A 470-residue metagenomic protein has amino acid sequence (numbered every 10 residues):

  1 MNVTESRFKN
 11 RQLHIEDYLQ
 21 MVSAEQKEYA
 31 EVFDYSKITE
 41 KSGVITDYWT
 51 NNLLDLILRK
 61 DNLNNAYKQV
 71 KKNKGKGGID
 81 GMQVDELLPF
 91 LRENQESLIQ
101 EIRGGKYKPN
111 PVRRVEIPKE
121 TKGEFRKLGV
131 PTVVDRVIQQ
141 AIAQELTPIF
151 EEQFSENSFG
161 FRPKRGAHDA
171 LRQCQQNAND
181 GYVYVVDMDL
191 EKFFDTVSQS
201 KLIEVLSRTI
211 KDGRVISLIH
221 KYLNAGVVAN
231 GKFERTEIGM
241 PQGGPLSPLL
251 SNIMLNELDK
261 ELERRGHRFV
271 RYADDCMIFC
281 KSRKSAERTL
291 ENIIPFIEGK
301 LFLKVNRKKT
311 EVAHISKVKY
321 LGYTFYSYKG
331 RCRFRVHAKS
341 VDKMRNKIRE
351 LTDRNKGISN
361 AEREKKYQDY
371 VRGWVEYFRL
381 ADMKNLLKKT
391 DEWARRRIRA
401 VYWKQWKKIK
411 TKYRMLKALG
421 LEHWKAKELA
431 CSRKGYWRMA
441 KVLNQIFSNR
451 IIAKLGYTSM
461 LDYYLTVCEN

Functional and structural regions predicted by a protein language model:
M1-R92: Non-catalytic, polymerase-adjacent accessory regions of viral genome-replication enzymes
V22-S23, R379-R433: Conserved nucleotidyltransferase catalytic core and NTase-mimicking acidic/glycine-rich helix/loop elements in nucleic
L58-L63, P111-R113, K119, A361-F378: Core structural elements
G77, G81-K119: Phosphate/adenylate-binding "loop-and-lid" substructures adjacent to NTP/NAD/dNTP-binding pockets in NTP-dependent
E101-E116, E124, Q153-K317: Conserved polymerase palm-domain catalytic core
K127, R235-I238, R349-R363, W374-L386 (+2 more regions): Short, solvent-exposed helix-loop connector elements
N224, K300-K365, Y370-R372: A conserved non-catalytic segment of reverse transcriptases and RNA-directed RNA polymerases corresponding to the late
W406-N470: Extended C-terminal regions of large enzymes
